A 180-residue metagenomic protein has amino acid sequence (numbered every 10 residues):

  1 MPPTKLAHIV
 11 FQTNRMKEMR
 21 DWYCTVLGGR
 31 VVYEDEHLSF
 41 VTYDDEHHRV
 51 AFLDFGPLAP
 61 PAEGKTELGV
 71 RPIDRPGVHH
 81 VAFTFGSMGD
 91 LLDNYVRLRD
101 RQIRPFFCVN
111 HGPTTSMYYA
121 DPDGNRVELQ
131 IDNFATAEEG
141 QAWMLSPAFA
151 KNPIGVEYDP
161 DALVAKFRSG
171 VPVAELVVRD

Functional and structural regions predicted by a protein language model:
T4, N14-E18, R75-R126, I131-A137 (+1 more regions): Vicinal oxygen chelate
L6-D44: N-terminal "first-domain core" detector
H8, H48-V50, P60, H79-H80 (+1 more regions): Histidine-centered active-site/metal-ligand motif
I9-F11, K65-L68, M88: Short hydrophobic/aromatic-rich motifs at helix boundaries and adjacent loops
R30-R75, A120, R126-F134: Conserved short beta-strand elements that form part of the metal-binding/catalytic scaffold of enzyme active sites
G140: An amphipathic, aromatic/His-enriched active-site/gating alpha helix that lines ligand/cofactor pockets
